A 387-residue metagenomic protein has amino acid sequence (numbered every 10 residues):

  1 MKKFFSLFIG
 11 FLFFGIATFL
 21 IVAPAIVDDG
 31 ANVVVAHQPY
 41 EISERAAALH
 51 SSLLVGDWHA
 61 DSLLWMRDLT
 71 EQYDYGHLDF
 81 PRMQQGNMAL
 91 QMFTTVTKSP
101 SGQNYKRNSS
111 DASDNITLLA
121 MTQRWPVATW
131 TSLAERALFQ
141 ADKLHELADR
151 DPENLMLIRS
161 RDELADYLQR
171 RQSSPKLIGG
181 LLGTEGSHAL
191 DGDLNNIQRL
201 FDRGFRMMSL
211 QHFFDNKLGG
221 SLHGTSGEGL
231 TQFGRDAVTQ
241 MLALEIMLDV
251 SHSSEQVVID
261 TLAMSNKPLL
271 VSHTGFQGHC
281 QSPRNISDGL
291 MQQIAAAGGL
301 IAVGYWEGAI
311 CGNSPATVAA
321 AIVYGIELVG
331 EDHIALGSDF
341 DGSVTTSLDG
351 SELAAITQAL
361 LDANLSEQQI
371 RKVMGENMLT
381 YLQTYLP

Functional and structural regions predicted by a protein language model:
K2-S209, F213-T225, Q281-M291, A295-L336 (+1 more regions): N-terminal hydrophobic targeting/anchoring segments and the immediately downstream early-domain regions of hydrolases
L210-H212, K217-D288, A302-E307: Active-site core of metal-dependent hydrolases
